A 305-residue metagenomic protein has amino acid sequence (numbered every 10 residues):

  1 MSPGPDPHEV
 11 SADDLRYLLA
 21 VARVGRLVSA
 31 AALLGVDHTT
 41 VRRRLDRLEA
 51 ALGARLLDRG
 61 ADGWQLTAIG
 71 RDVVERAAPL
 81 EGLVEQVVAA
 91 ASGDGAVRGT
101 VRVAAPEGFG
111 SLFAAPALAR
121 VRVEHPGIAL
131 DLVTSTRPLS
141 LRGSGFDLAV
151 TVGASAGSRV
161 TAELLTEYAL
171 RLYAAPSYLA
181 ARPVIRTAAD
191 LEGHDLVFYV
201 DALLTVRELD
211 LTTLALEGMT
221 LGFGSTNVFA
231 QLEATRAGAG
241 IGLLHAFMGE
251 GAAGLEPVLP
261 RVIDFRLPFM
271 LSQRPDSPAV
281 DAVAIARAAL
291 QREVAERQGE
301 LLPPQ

Functional and structural regions predicted by a protein language model:
A20-G35: Short helix-boundary/capping micro-motifs
A32-L33, A50, V123: Alpha-helical residues within the helix-turn-helix
D37, R44, A117: Residues within the DNA-recognition helix of helix-turn-helix
L48-E49, L255: Conserved amphipathic alpha-helical core elements
E49-L66: A short LG(V/I)-centered, amphipathic sequence patch enriched for acidic residue(s) preceding the LG motif
A61-W64, A68-R71, G82-A104, P304: Short helix-loop hinge/linker segments at domain boundaries
R98-S158: Central regulatory/effector-binding core of bacterial HTH transcription factors
G143, S155-F269, A295-Q305: C-terminal regulatory
